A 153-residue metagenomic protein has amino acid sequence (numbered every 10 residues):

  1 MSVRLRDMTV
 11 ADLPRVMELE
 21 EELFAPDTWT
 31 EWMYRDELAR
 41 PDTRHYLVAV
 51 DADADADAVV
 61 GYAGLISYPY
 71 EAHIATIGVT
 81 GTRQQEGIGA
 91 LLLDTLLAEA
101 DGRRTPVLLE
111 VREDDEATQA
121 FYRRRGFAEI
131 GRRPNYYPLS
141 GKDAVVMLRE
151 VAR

Functional and structural regions predicted by a protein language model:
V3, D7-A11, M17-E86, A90-E99 (+1 more regions): Acetyl-CoA-dependent GNAT
L19, G102, R124-R125: Structural motif
A75, E110, R125: Residues lining the SAM
T80, Q84, R112-D114, L139: Residue-level recognition of the GNAT/N-acetyltransferase active site
L93, A100-E110: Conserved GNAT acetyl-CoA-binding A-motif
L93, D114-T118, N135-S140: Short glycine/proline-centered loop/turn elements that form peptide/ligand docking sites
L108-E110, A128-V145: Conserved catalytic-core motifs of GNAT/GCN5-like acyltransferases
Y122, F127, M147: Conserved active-site tyrosine of GNAT-family acetyltransferases
